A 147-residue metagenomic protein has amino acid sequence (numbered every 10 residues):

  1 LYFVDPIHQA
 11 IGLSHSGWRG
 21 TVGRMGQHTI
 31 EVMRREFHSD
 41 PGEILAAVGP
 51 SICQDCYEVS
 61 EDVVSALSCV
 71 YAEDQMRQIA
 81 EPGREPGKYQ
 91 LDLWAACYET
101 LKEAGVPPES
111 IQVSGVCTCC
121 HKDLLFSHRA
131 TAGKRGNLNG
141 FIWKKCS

Functional and structural regions predicted by a protein language model:
L1-S147: Active-site microenvironment for binding and transforming phosphate-containing groups
